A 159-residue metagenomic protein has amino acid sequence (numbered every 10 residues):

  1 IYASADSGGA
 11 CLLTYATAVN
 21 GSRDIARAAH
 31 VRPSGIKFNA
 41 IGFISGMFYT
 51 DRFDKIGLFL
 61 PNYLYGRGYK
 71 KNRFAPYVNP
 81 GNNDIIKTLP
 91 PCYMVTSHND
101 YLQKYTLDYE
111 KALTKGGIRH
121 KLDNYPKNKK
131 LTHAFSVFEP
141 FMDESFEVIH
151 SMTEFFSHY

Functional and structural regions predicted by a protein language model:
I1-Y159: Alpha/beta-hydrolase superfamily serine-hydrolase fold, recognizing
